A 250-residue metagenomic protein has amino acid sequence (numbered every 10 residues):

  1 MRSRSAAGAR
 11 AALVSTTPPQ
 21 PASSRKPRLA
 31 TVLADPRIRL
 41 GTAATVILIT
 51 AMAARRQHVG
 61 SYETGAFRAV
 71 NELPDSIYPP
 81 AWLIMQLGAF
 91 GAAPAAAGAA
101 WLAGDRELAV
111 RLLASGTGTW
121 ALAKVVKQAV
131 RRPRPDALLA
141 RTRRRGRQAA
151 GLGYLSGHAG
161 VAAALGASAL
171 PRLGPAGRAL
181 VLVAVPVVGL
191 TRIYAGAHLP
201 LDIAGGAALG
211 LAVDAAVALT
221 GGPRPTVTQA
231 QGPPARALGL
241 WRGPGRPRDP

Functional and structural regions predicted by a protein language model:
R2-A92, K127-A149, P247-D249: N-terminal transmembrane-helix/juxtamembrane module of multi-pass inner/ER membrane proteins
I38-A43, G98-L122: Interfacial segments of alpha-helical transmembrane regions
L40-G41, L87-G88, L112-G116, A176 (+1 more regions): Alpha-helical transmembrane segments
A44-A53, A93-A97, T117, A121 (+2 more regions): Hydrophobic alpha-helical membrane-anchor/signal-helix detector
I49-S61, W101-R106, K124-R132, L190-H198 (+1 more regions): Short hydrophobic alpha-helical membrane-entry/anchor segments
S76-I77, D105-A109, D136, L173-R178 (+1 more regions): Membrane-helix interface segments
A114-R132, A179-T191: Small-polar-interrupted transmembrane alpha-helices in polytopic inner-membrane proteins
L139-P250: Membrane-embedded catalytic cores of phosphoryl/pyrophosphoryl-handling enzymes
